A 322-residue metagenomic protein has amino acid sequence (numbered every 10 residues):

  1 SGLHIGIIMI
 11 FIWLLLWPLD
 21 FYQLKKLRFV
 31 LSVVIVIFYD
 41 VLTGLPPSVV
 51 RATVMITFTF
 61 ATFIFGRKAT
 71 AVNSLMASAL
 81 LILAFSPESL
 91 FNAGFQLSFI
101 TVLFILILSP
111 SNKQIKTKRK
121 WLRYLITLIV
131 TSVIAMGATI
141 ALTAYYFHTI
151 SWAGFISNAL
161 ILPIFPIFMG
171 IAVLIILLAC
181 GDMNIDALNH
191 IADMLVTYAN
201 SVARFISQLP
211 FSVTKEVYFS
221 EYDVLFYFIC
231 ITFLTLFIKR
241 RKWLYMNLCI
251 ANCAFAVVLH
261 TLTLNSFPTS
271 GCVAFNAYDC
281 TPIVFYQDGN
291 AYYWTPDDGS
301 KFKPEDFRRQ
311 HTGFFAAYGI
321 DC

Functional and structural regions predicted by a protein language model:
G2-F155, F219-S266: Hydrophobic alpha-helical transmembrane segments in multi-pass membrane proteins
L16-L19, T62, L178, I206 (+1 more regions): Hydrophobic alpha-helix position signal
F60-A61, L80, L103, I107 (+6 more regions): Generic recognition of well-ordered alpha-helical segments
A144-L160, F168-F228: Membrane-interface amphipathic/re-entrant loop segments adjacent to transmembrane helices in multi-pass membrane
L264-I283: Alpha-helical transmembrane signal-anchor/signal-peptide segments
Y278-C322: Extracytosolic and intramembrane catalytic regions of membrane-associated proteins in envelope/secretory systems
